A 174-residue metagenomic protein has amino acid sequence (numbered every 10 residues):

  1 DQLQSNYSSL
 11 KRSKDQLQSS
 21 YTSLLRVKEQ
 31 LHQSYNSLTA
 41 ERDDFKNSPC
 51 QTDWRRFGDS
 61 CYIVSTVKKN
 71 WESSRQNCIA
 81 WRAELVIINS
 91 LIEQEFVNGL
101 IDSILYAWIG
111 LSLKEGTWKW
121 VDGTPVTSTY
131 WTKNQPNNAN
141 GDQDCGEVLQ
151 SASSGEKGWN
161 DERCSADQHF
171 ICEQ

Functional and structural regions predicted by a protein language model:
D1-Q174: Extracellular, disulfide-bonded carbohydrate-recognition/adhesion ectodomains, dominated by C-type lectin-like domains
